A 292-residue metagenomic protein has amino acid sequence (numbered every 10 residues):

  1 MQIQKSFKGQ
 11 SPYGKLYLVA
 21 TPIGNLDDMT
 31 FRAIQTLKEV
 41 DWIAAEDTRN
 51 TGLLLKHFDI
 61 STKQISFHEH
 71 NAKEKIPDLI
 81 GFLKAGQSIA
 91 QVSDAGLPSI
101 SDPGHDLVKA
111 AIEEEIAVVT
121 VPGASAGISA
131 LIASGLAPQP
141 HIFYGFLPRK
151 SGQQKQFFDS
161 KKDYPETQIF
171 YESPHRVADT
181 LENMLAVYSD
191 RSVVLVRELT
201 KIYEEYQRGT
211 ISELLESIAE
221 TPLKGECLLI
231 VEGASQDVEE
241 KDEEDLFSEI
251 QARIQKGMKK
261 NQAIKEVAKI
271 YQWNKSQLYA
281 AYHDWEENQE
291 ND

Functional and structural regions predicted by a protein language model:
M1-F67: Glycine-rich, flexible N-terminal cofactor/catalytic loop recognition
Q2-K5, Y13, T167, P174-D292: A contiguous loop/helix-start segment that scaffolds small-molecule binding in enzyme catalytic cores
K15-L16, G86-A90, E166-T167: Loop/turn-to-beta-strand initiation segments
I23-N25, D94-P98, P174-R176, A234-Q236: Short glycine-rich anion-binding loops that position phosphate/pyrophosphate groups of nucleotides and phosphorylated
L37-I43, E115-V119, T167-Q168: Short active-site oxyanion
F67-K73, L147-K150: Conserved helicase motor
L79-S125: Glycine/small-residue-rich loop that forms an oxyanion/phosphate-binding "nest" at active or ligand-binding sites
L107-K161: Class I SAM-dependent methyltransferase SAM-binding "motif I" and its flanking Rossmann-like core
